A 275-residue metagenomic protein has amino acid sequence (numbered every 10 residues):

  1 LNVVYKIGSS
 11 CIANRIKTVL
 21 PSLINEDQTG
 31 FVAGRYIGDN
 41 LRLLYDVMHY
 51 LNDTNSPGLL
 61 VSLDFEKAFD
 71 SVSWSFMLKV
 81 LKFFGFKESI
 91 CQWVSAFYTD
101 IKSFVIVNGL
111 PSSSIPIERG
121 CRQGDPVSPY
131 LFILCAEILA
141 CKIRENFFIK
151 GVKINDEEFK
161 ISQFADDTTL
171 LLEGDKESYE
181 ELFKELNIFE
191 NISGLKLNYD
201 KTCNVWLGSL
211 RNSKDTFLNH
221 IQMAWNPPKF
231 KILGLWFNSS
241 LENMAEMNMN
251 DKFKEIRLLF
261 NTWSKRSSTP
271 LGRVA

Functional and structural regions predicted by a protein language model:
L1-I138, K142: Conserved pre-catalytic core of RNA-dependent polymerases
I7, A165, H220-A275: Basic, alpha-helical interaction scaffolds
C11-I16, L41-N52, V80, E177-S193 (+3 more regions): Inter-domain linker/hinge segments that demarcate the starts of reverse transcriptase and RNase H-type modules
D53-N55, K160-F164, P227-K229: Short, flexible turn/loop "capping" segments at secondary-structure junctions
D64, L81, V94, G124 (+4 more regions): Short, conserved catalytic/metal-binding micro-motifs enriched in Asp/Glu and His
K67-F84, G120-C121, S162-N191, W206-R211 (+1 more regions): Catalytic palm subdomain of template-directed nucleic-acid polymerases, centered on the conserved carboxylate motif
N146-Q163: Active-site nucleotide-donor binding segment shared across nucleotidyl transfer reactions
L197-P228: Short, conserved micro-motifs composed of acidic
